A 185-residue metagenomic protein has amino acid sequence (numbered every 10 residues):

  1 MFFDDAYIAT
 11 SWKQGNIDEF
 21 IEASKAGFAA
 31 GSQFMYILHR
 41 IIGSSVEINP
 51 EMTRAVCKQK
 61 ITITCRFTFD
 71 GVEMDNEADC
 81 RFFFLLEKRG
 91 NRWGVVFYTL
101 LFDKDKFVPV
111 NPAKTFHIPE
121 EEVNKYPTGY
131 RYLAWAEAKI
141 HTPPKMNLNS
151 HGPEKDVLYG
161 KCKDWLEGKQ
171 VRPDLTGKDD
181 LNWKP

Functional and structural regions predicted by a protein language model:
F3-C65: A solvent-exposed, acidic/Ser-Thr-rich amphipathic alpha-helical stretch
W12, F34, D70, M74 (+1 more regions): Conserved aromatic-histidine-acidic binding/catalytic patches
I17, E73-N76, P112-T115: Short, charged/polar low-complexity linear motifs in solvent-exposed/disordered segments
H39-I41, N76-F82: Short, surface-exposed coil-to-beta transition loops
T53, F69-V72, N91-G94: Short, solvent-exposed loop/turn segments that connect beta-strands within catalytic domains and beta-strand-rich
T64-D75, K104-F107: Short, cysteine-centered beta-strand-loop-beta hairpins and adjacent loop/turn segments enriched in charged/polar
R81-P112: Short beta-strand edge/turn micro-motifs at domain boundaries
T115-P185: A hydrophobic membrane-anchoring alpha-helix module
